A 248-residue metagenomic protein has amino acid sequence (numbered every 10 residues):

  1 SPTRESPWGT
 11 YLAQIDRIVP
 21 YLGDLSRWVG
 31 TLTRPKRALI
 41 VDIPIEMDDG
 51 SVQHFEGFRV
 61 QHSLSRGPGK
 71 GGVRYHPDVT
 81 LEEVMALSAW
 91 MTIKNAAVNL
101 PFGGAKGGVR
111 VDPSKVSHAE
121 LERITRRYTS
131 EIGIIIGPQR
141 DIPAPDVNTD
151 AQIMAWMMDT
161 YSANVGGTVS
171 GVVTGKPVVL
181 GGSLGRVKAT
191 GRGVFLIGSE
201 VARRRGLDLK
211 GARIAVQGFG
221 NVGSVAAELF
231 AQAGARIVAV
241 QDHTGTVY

Functional and structural regions predicted by a protein language model:
P2-D42: Short, Gly/Pro- and small/polar-rich lid/capping loops
Q14, E83, G193: Charged catalytic carboxylate motif
G30-T31, D42-P44, V98-L100, P143-P145 (+2 more regions): A generic local secondary-structure boundary/capping motif
P35-K36, I45-M47, Q61-L64, K106-V109 (+3 more regions): Glycine-rich beta-alpha junction loops
I40-P113: Glycine-rich, N-terminal phosphate-binding loop and its surrounding beta-alpha-beta segment
E46-D48, R59-S65, T80, V116 (+5 more regions): Short, glycine-/Ser/Thr-/acidic-enriched flexible segments
H76, A96-K210: Glycine/serine-rich phosphate-binding loop and adjoining beta1-alpha1 elements at the start of nucleotide-handling
G182-Y248: Glycine-rich phosphate/diphosphate-binding loop of Rossmann-like nucleotide-binding domains
